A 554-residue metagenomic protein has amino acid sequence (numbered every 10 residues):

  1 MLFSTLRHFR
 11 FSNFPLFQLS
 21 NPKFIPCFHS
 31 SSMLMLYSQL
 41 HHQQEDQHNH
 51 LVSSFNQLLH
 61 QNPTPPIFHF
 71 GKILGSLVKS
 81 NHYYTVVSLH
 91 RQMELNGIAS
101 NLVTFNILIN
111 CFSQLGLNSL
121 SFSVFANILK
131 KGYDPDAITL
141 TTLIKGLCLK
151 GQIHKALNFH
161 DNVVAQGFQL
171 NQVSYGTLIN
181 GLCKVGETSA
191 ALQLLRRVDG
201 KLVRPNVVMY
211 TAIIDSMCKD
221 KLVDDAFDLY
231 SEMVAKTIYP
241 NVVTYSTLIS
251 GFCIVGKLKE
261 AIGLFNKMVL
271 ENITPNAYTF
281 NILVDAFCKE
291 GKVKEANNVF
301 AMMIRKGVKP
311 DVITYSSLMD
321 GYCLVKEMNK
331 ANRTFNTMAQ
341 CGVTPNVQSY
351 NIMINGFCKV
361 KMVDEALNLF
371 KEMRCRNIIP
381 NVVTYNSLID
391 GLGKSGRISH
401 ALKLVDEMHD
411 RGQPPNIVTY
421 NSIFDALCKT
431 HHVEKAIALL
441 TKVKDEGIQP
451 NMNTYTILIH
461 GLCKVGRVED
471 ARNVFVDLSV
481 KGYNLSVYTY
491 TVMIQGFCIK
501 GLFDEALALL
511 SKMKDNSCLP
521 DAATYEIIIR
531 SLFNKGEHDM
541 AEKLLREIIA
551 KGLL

Functional and structural regions predicted by a protein language model:
M1-G176, N180-G200, R204-V208, K219-D228 (+8 more regions): N-terminal targeting peptides
M33, L51, P66-G71, V86 (+43 more regions): Pentatricopeptide repeat
F503, L509, P520, K535-H538: Leucine-rich solenoid repeat modules
F533, H538-L553: TPR/TPR-like (Sel1-like) alpha-helical repeat modules
